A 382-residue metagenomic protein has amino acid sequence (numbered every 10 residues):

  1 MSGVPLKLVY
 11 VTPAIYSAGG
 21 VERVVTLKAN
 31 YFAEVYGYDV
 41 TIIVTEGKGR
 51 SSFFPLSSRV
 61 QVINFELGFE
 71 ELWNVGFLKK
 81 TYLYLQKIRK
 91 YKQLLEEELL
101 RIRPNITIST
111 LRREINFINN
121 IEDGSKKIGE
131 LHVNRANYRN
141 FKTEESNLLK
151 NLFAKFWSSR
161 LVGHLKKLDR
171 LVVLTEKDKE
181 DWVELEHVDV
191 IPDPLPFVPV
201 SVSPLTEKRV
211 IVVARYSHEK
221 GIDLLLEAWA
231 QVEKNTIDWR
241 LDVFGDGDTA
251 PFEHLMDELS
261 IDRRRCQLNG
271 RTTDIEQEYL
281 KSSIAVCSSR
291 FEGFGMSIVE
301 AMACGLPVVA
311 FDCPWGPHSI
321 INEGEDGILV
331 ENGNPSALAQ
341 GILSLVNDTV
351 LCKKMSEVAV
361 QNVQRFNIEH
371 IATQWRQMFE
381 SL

Functional and structural regions predicted by a protein language model:
V11-A18, Y31, V35-Y82, D181 (+1 more regions): N-terminal strand-loop element at the rim of the active site of nucleotide-sugar-dependent glycosyltransferases
G19-L27, K208, V212-Q231, A250-H254 (+1 more regions): A conserved mid-protein helix/loop that constitutes part of the nucleotide-sugar donor-binding site
E96-E98, K150-R170: Membrane-proximal helix-turn-helix segments that form the acceptor-binding/catalytic region of lipid-linked
K177, P194: Carbohydrate-associated surface elements
R271, R290: Aromatic "clamp/platform" in nucleotide-sugar-dependent glycosyltransferases that forms part of the donor/acceptor
P307-F311: Short hydrophobic beta-strand element within catalytic cores of glycosyltransferases and related nucleotide-activated
N322-G324, I328-P335, L343-V350, Q364: Conserved acidic donor-binding segment of nucleotide-sugar-dependent glycosyltransferases
A337, S344, L351-R365, T373-Q377: A short, well-ordered alpha-helix in the C-terminal region of glycosyltransferases
